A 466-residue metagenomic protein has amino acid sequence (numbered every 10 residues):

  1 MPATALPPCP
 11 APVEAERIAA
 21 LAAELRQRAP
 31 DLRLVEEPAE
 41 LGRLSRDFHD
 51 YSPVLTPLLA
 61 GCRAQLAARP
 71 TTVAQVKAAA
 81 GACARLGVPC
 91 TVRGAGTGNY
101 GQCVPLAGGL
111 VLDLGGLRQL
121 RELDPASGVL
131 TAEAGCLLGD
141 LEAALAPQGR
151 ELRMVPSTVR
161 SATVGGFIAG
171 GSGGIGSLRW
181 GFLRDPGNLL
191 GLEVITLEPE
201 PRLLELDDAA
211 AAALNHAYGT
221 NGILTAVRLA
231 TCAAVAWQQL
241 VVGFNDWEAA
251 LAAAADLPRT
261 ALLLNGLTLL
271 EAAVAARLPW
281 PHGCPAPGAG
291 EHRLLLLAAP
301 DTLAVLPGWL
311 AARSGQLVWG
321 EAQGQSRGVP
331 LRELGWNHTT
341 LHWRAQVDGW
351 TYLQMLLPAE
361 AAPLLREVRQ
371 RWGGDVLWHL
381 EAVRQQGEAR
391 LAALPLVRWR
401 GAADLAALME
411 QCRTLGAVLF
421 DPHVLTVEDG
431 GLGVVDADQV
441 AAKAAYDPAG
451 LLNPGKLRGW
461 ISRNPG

Functional and structural regions predicted by a protein language model:
M1-G81, T97-G128, V274-C284, G324-V347 (+1 more regions): N-terminal flexible segment immediately upstream of the FAD-binding catalytic core in FAD-dependent oxidoreductases
P2-P12, R63, V88, R93-A95 (+4 more regions): Conserved glycine-rich FAD pyrophosphate-binding loop
L21, L25, C83, A253-P258 (+3 more regions): Short amphipathic alpha-helices in soluble, non-transmembrane regions that often serve as interface/regulatory elements
L34-P38, A68-P70, C90-G94, L112-L114 (+11 more regions): General beta-strand structural signal in soluble alpha/beta enzymes
T71, V242-D246, L295-D301, Q354-E360 (+1 more regions): Short beta-strand-to-loop capping motifs
Q75-A78, D140, E248-A252, D301-G308 (+2 more regions): Short, conserved charged micro-motifs
Q119-L123, L138-G139, A143-L263: FAD-binding subdomain of flavoenzyme oxidoreductases
A261-N265, A273-W319: A conserved active-site cap/scaffold subdomain adjacent to cofactor or substrate pockets
